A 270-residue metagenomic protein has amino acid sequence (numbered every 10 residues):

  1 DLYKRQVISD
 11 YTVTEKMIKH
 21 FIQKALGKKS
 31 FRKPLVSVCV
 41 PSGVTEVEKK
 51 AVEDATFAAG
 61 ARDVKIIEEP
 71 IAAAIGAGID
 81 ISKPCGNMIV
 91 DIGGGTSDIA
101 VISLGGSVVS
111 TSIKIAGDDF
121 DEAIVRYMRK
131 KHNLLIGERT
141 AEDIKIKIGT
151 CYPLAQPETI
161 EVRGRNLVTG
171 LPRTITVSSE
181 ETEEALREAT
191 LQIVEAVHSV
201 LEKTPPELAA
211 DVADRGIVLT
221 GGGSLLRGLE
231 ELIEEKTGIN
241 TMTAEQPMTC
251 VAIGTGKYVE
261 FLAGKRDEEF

Functional and structural regions predicted by a protein language model:
D1-I92, A100-V218, S224-F270: Nucleotide/phosphate-binding catalytic cleft detector across ATP-hydrolyzing and phosphate-transferring enzymes
